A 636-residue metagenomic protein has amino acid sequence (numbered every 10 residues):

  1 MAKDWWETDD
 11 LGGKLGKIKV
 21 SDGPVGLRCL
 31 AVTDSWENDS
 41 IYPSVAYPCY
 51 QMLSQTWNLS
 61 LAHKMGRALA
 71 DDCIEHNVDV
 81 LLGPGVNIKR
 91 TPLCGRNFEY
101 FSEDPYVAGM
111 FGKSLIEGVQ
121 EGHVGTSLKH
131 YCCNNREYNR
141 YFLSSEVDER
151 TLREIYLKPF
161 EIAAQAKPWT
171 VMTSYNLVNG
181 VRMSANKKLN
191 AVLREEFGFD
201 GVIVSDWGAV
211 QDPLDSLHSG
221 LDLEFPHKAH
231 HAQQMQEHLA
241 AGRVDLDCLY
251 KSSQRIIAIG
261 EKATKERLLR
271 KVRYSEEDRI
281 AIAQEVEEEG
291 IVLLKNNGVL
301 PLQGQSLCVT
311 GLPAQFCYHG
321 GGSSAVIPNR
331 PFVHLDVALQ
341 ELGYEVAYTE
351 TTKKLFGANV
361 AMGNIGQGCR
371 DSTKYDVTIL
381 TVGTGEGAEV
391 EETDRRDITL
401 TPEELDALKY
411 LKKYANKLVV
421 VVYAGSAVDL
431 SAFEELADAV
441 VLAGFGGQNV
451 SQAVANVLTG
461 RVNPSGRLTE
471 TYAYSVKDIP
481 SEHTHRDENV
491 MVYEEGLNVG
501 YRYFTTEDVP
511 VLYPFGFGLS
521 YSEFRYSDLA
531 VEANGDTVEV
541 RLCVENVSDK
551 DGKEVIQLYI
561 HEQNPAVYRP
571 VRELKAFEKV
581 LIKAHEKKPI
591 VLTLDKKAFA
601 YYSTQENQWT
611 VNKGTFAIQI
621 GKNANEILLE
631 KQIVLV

Functional and structural regions predicted by a protein language model:
M1-Y601, Q608-E626, Q632-V636: Glycoside hydrolase catalytic-domain context in secreted enzymes
